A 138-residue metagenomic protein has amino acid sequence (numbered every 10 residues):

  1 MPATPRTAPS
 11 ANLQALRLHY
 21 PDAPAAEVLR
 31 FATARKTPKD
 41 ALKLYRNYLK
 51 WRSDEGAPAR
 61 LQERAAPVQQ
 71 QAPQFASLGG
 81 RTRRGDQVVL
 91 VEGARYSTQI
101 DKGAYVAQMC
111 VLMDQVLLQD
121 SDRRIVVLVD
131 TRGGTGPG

Functional and structural regions predicted by a protein language model:
M1-G138: SEC14/CRAL-TRIO lipid-binding/transfer domains and related phosphoinositide-recognition modules that form deep
